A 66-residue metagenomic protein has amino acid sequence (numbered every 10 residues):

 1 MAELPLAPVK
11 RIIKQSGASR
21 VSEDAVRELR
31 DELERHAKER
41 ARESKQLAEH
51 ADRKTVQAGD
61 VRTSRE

Functional and structural regions predicted by a protein language model:
M1-E66: Histone-fold and other basic nucleic-acid-binding segments
